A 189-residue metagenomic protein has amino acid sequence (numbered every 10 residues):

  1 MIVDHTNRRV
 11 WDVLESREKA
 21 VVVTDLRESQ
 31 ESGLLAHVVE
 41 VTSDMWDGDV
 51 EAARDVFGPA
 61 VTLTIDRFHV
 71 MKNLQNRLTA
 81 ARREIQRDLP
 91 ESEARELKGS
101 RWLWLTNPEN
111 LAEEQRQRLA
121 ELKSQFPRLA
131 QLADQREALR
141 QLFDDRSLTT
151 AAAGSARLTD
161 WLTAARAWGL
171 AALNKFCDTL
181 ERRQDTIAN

Functional and structural regions predicted by a protein language model:
M1: Two-metal-ion RNase H-like nuclease active-site motif
D4-R9, T24, E28-T62, F68-K72 (+1 more regions): Acidic/histidine-rich catalytic cores and adjacent linkers of DNA breakage/strand-transfer/modification proteins
L14-L26: A short, well-structured beta->alpha microelement
E15-E18, D66-V70: Short, acidic/turn-prone active-site loops that include or flank metal/cofactor- and phosphate-binding residues
V70-E91: Short alpha-helix plus adjacent loop in nuclease-associated cores
